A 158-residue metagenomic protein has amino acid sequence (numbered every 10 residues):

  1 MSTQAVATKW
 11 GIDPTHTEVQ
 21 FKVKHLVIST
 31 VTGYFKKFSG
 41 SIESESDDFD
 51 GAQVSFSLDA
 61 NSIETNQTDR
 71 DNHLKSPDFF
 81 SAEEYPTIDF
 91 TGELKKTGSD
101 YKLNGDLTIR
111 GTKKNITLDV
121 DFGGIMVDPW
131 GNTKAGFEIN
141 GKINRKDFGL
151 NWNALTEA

Functional and structural regions predicted by a protein language model:
S2-A158: Low-complexity, acidic/polar, glycine-enriched regions of mature
